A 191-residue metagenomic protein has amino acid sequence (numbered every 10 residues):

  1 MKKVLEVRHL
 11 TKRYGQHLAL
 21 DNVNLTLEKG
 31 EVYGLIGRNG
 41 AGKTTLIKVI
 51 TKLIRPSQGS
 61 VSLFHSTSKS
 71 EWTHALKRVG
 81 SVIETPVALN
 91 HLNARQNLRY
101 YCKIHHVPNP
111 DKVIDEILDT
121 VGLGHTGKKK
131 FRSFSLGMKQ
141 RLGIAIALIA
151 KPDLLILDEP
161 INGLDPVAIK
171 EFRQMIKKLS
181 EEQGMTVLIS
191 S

Functional and structural regions predicted by a protein language model:
T51: Helix-to-loop junction immediately C-terminal to a conserved catalytic motif
G59-S70, H74-A75: Conserved ABC transporter NBD signature motif
R99, K103-T126: Conserved ABC ATPase "signature" region
K151: Conserved catalytic motifs of ABC-family nucleotide-binding domains
L155-E159: Catalytic Walker B motif of ABC-type/P-loop ATPase nucleotide-binding domains
K170-E182: Helical segment within the ABC ATPase nucleotide-binding domain
